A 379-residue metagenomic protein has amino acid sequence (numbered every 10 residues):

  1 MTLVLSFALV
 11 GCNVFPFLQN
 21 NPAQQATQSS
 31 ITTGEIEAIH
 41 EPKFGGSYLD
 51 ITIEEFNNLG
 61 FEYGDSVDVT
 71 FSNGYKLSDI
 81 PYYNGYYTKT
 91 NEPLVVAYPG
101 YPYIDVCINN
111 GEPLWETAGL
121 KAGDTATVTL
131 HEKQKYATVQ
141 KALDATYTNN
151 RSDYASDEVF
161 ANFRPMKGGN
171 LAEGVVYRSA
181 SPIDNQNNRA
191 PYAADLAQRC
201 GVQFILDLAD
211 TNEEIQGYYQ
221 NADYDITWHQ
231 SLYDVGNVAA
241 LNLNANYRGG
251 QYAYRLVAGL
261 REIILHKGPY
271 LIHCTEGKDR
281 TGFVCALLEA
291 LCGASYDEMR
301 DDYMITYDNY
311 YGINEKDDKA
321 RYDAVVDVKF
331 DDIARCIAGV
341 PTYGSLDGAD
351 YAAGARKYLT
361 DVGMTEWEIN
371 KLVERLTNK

Functional and structural regions predicted by a protein language model:
L3-L9: Hydrophobic core
F15-Q25, N110-E112, E116-Y270, V284-K379: Cys-dependent protein tyrosine phosphatase-like superfamily
N21-N110, L114-T129: Long, compositionally biased stretches
L271, T275: Active-site cradle of extracellular carbohydrate-active enzymes
E276, R280-T281: Ser/Thr-glycine-rich phosphate-binding loops at phosphate-binding pockets of nucleotides, nucleotide cofactors
